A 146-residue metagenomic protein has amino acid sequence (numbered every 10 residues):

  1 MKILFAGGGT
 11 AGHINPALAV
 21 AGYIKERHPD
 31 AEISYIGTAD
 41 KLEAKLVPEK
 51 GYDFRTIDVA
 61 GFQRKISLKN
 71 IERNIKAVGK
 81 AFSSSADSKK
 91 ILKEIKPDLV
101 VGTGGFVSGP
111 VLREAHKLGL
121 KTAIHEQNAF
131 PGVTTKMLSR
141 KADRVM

Functional and structural regions predicted by a protein language model:
I3-T10, D30-G79: Conserved nucleotide-sugar phosphate-binding/catalytic loop shared by glycosyltransferases and other
T10-A11, G105-V107, A129-F130: Residue-level detector of alpha-helix initiation sites
H13-I24: Short amphipathic alpha-helix
K41-K45, P97-L118: An aromatic- and histidine-rich active-site surface loop
D53, H116-M146: Active-site-proximal region of nucleotide-activated glycan assembly enzymes, centered on histidine/acidic-rich loops
T56-G61, T103, H125-N128: Short beta->alpha connector loops at strand-helix junctions that form conserved, small/polar/Pro-enriched
I66-L99: An amphipathic, basic-hydrophobic alpha-helix
